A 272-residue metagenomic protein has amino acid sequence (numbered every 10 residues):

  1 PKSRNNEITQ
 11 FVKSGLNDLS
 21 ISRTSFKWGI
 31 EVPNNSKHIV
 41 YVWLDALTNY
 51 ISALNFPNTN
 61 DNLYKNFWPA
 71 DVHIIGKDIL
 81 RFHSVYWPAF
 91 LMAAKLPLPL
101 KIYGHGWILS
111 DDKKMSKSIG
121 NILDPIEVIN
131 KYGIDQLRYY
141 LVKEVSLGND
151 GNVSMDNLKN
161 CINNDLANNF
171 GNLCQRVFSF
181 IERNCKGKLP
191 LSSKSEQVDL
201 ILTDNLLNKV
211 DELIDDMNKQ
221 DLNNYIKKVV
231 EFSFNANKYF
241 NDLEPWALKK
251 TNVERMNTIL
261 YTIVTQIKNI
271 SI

Functional and structural regions predicted by a protein language model:
P1-R183, Y225-V229: Structured secondary-structure scaffolds
T9, T24, T48, T59 (+4 more regions): Residue-identity detector for threonine
S116, I201-N205: Short helix-capping and inter-helix turn/linker motifs at the boundaries of alpha-helical repeat units
E144, N157-K194, N205-I272: Helix-rich, typically C-terminal accessory recognition domains appended to large enzymatic cores
Q197: Conserved, non-catalytic sequence blocks in retroelement Pol enzymes and Pol-derived host proteins
